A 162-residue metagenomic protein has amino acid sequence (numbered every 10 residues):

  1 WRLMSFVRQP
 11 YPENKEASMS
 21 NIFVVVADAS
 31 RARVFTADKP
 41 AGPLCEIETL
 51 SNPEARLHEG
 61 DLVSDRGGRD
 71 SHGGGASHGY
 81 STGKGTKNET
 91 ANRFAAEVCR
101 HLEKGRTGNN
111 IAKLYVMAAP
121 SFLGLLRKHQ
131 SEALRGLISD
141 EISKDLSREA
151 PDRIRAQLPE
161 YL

Functional and structural regions predicted by a protein language model:
W1-L162: Terminal alpha-helical anchor/extension segments at protein ends
